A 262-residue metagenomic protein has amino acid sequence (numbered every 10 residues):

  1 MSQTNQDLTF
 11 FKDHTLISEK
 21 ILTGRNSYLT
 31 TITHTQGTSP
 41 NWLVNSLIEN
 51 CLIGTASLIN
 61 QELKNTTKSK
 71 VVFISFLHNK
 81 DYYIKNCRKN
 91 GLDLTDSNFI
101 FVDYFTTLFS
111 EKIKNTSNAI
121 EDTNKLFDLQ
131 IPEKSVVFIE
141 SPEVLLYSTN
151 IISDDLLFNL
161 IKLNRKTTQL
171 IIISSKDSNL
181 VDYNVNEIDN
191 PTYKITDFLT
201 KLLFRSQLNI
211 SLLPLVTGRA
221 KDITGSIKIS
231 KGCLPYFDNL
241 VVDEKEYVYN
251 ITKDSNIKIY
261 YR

Functional and structural regions predicted by a protein language model:
M1-R262: N-terminal regions of ATP-driven nucleic-acid and macromolecular assemblies, encompassing P-loop NTP-binding domains
